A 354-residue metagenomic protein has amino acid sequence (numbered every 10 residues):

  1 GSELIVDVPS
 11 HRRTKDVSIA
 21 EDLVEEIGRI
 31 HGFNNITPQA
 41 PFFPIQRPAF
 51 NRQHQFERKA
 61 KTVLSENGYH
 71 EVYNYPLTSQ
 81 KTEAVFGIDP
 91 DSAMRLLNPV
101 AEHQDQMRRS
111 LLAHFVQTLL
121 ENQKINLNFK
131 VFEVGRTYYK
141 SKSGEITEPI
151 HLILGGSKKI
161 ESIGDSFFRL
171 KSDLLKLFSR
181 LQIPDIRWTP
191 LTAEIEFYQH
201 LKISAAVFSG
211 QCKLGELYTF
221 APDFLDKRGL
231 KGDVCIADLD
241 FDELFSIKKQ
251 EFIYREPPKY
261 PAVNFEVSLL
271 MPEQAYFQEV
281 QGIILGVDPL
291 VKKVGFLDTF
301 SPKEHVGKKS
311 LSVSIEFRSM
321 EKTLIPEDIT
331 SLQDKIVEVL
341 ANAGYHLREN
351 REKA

Functional and structural regions predicted by a protein language model:
G1, I5, T147, E161-A354: A carboxyl-terminal module marker
G1-F129, F265, E316-M320, D328-A354: Extended, well-folded interaction surfaces typified by the phenylalanyl-tRNA synthetase beta subunit core
V8-S10, N98, R136, G156-K158 (+2 more regions): Short, structured patches in soluble enzyme cores that scaffold and shape functional sites
R13-K15, P44-I45, S79-V85, H103 (+6 more regions): Flexible loop/turn segments at secondary-structure boundaries
D22-E26, E71, L77-K81, R109-I153 (+2 more regions): Conserved alpha/beta core surface patches that mediate binding of polyanionic ligands
I30, L97, L127, V131-I163 (+2 more regions): Polyanion/phosphate-binding surface patch
I45-F56, L152-I160, P258, V267-S268: Terminal, regulation- and interaction-focused segments at domain boundaries
T62, E66, E121-N126, S143-I146 (+3 more regions): A general structural signal for short secondary-structure junctions and capping/turn motifs
